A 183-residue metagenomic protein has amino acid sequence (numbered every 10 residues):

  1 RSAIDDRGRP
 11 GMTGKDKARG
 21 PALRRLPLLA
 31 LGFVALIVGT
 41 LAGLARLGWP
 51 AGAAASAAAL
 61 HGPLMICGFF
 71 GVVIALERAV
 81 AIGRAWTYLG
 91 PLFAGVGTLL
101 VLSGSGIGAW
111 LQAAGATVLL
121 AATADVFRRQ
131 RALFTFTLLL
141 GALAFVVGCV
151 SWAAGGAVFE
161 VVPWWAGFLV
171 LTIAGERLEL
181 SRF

Functional and structural regions predicted by a protein language model:
A3, G8, M12-F183: Hydrophobic alpha-helical transmembrane segments of multi-pass integral membrane proteins
